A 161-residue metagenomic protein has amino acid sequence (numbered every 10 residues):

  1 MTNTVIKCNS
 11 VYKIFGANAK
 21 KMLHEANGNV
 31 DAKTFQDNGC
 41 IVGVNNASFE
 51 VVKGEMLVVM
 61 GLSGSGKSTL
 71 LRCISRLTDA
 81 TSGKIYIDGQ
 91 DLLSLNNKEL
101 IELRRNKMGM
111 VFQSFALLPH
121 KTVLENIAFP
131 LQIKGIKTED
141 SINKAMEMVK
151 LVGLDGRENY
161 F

Functional and structural regions predicted by a protein language model:
K7, E25-K33, Q90-D91, Q132-G135 (+1 more regions): Conserved ABC ATPase "signature" region
T34-N38, L92-G109, T138: ABC ATPase NBD coupling module
M60-L62: The feature captures the beta-strand-to-loop junction immediately N-terminal to the Walker
S75: Helix-to-loop junction immediately C-terminal to a conserved catalytic motif
T81-D91: ABC nucleotide-binding domain "signature motif"
H120-A128: Short coil-to-helix segment of the ABC ATPase nucleotide-binding domain corresponding to the Q-loop/switch region
